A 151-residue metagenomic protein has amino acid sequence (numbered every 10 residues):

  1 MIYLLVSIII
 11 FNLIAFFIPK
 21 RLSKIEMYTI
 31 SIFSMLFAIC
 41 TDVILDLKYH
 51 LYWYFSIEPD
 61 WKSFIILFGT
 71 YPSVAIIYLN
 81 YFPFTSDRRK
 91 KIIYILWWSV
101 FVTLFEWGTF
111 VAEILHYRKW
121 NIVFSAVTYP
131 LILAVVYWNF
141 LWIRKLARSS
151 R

Functional and structural regions predicted by a protein language model:
M1-R151: Aromatic-rich, lipid-facing transmembrane alpha helices and their immediate juxtamembrane interface loops in integral
